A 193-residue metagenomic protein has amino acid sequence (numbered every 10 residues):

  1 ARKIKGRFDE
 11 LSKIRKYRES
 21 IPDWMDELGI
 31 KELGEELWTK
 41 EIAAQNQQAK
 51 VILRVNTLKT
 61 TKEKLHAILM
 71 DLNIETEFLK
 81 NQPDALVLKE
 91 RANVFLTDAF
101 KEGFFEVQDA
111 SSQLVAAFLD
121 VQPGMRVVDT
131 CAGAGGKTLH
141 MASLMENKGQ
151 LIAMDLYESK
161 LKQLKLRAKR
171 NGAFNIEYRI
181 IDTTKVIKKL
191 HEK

Functional and structural regions predicted by a protein language model:
A1-F95: Class I Rossmann-like S-adenosyl-L-methionine
E63-K193: Rossmann-like S-adenosyl-L-methionine
